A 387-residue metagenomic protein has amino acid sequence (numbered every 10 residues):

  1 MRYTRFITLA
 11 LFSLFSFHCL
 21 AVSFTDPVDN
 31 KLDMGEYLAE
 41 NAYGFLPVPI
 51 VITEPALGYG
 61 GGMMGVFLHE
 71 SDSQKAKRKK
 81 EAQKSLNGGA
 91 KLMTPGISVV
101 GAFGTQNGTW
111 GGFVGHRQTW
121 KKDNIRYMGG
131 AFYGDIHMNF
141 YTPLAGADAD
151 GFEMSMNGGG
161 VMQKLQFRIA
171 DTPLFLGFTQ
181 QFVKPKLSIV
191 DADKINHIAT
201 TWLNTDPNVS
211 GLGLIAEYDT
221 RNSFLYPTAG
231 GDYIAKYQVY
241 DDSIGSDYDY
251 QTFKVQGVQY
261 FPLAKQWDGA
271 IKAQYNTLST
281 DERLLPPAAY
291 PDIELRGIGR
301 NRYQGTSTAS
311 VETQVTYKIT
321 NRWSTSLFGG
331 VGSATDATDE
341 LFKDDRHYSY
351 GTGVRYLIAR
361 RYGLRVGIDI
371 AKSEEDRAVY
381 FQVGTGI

Functional and structural regions predicted by a protein language model:
M1-I7: Bacterial N-terminal signal peptides that target proteins for export
S16-C19: N-terminal signal peptide c-region/cleavage motif recognized by signal peptidases
F24-T25, D193-W202, K254, L284-R296 (+2 more regions): Solvent-exposed, glycine/polar-rich loop segments of beta-barrel outer-membrane systems
L38-F45, V51-N208, A289, Q304-G305 (+2 more regions): Gram-negative/organellar outer-membrane beta-barrel architecture
F45, G61-M63, W110-V114, N157-Q163 (+9 more regions): Hydrophobic, lipid-facing positions within transmembrane beta-strands of outer-membrane proteins
E54-A56, E70, K121-D123, A170-T172 (+4 more regions): Outer-membrane beta-barrel channels and translocator barrels
E70-D72, F103-N107, G134-M138, V183-L187 (+6 more regions): Sequence/structural signature of outer-membrane beta-barrel proteins
W202, L212-T320, T325-F328, T335: C-terminal outer-membrane beta-barrel translocator/porin domains of Gram-negative envelope proteins and their
